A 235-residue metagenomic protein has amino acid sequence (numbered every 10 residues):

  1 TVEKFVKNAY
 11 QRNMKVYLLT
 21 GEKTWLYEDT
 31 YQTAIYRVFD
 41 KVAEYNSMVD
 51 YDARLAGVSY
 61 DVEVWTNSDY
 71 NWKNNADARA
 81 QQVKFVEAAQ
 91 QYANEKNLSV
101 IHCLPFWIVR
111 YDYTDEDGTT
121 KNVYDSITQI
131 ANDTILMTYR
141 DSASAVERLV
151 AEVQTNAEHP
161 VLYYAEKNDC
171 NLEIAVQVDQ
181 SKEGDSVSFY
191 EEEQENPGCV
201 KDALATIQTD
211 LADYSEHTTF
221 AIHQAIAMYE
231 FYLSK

Functional and structural regions predicted by a protein language model:
T1, W25-Q32, S68-A80, F189-N196: Second-shell loop/turn segments in exported
T1-F5, V38-S47, F106-I127, V146-Y163: Alpha-helical scaffolding within the catalytic cores of extracellular/periplasmic polymer-degrading hydrolases
V2-Y10, K15-A53, Y190-E191, A203: Active-site-adjacent "subsite" loops/lids of carbohydrate-active enzymes
R12-V16, A53-V58, K96-L98, N132 (+2 more regions): Short, well-ordered coil/turn segments that N-cap beta-strands
K15-L26, Q82-T120, E166-S181, I222-H223: Aromatic-lined carbohydrate-recognition surfaces of secreted/lumenal glycan-active proteins
K41-R79, T218-I222: Active-site groove signature of glycoside hydrolases
L55-A56, V62-T66, T119-A151, A225: Aromatic- and acid-rich polysaccharide-binding/catalytic face of secreted or lumenal carbohydrate-active enzymes
I135-A145, H159-K235: Substrate-binding cleft of secreted/luminal carbohydrate-active enzymes
